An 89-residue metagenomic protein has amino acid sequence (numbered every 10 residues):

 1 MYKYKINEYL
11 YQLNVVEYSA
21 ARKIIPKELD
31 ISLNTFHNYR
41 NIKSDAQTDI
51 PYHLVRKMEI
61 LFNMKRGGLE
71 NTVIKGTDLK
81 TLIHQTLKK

Functional and structural regions predicted by a protein language model:
M1, I60, G67-K89: Short, charged recognition helix plus adjacent turn of helix-turn-helix-like nucleic-acid-binding domains
M1-I24, E28: A short, Lys/Arg-rich alpha-helix, primarily the initiator
Y9, Y39, T72: Residues in the recognition helix of alpha-helical DNA-binding motifs
D30-D49: Recognition helix of helix-turn-helix/homeodomain-like DNA-binding domains that insert into the DNA major groove
I50-G68: DNA major-groove recognition helix of helix-turn-helix/homeodomain DNA-binding modules
